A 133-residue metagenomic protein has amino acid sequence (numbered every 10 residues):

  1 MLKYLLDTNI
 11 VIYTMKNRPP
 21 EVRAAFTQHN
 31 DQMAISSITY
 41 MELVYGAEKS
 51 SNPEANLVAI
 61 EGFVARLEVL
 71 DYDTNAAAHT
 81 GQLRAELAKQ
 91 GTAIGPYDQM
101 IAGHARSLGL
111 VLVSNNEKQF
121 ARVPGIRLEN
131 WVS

Functional and structural regions predicted by a protein language model:
M1-I35, A47-G62, K118: Short, well-structured N-terminal submotif of metal-dependent ribonuclease cores
L2, E68-N115: Active-site neighborhoods of divalent-metal-dependent phosphate/nucleic-acid chemistry enzymes
D7-T8, L43, T80, A105 (+1 more regions): Generic structural signal for small/hydrophobic residues in well-ordered secondary structure, especially within
I10-V11, T39, A76, I101 (+1 more regions): Alpha-helix capping/helix-boundary segments
V11-I12, M41-V44, L70, A121 (+1 more regions): Nucleotide phosphate-binding site architecture
S37, D73, V132: Residues at the C-termini of beta-strands that transition into short coil/loop
